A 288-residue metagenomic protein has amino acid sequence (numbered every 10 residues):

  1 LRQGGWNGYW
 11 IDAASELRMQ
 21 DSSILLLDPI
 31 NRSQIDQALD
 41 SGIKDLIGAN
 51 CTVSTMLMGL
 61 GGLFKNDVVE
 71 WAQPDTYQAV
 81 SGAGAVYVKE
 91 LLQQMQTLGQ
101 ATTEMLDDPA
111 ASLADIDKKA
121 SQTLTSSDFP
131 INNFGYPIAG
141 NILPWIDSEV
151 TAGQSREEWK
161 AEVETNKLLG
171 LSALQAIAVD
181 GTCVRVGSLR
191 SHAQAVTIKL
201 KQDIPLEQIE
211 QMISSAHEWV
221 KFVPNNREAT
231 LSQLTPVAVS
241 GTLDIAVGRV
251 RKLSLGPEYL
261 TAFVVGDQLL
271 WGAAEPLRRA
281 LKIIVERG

Functional and structural regions predicted by a protein language model:
L1-N132, A173-A178, I245-A246, V250-L255 (+2 more regions): N-terminal Rossmann-like NAD(P) cofactor-binding subdomain of oxidoreductases, focused on the glycine-rich
A14, R18, L143, G187: Anionic group-transfer/hydrolysis microenvironments
K44-T55, G153-V163, G272-P276: A glycine-rich, Thr/Ser-enriched phosphate-binding loop motif common to dinucleotide/cofactor-binding enzymes
G48-C51, F134, G153, E157 (+4 more regions): Catalytic cores of large soluble enzymes that bind and process phosphate-bearing ligands
G59, I138, E157, A161-T165 (+3 more regions): General structural feature for long, well-ordered alpha-helical segments within catalytic domains of soluble enzymes
D117-R185: Oxyanion-binding "anion nests"
A173-G288: C-terminal active-site/capping subdomain that shapes the small-molecule cofactor and substrate pocket of enzyme
